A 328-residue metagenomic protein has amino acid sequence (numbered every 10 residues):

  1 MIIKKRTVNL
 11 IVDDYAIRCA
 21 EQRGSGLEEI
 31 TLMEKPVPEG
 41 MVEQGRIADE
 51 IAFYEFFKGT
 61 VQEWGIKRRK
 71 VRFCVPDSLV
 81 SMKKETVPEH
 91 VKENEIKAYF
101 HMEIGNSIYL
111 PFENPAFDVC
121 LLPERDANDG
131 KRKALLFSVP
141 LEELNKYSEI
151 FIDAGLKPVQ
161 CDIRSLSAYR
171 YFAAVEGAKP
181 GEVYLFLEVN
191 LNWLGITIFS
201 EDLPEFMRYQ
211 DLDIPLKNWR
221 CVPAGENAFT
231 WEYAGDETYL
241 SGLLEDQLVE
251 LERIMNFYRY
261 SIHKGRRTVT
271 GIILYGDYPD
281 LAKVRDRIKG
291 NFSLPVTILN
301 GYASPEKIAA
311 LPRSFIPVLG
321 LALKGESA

Functional and structural regions predicted by a protein language model:
M1-E39, R69-C74, A173-L216: Gly/Thr-rich phosphate-binding beta-strand-loop-beta motif of the actin/hexokinase/Hsp70
L32-E63, N227-D246, M255, A310: N-terminal phosphate-binding loop and adjacent alpha-helix
I51, K67-V75, L251: Phosphate- and other anionic-substrate recognition elements at nucleic-acid/protein interfaces
V75-V175, Y302-P305: Active-site neighborhood for divalent-cation/phosphate handling
D213-V269, D277: Adenine-nucleotide phosphate-binding core of ATP-dependent small-molecule kinases
R266-N291: Glycine-rich phosphate-binding loops at beta-strand->alpha-helix junctions
T297-A328: Glycine-rich phosphate-binding/hydrolytic loop that grips phosphoryl groups
